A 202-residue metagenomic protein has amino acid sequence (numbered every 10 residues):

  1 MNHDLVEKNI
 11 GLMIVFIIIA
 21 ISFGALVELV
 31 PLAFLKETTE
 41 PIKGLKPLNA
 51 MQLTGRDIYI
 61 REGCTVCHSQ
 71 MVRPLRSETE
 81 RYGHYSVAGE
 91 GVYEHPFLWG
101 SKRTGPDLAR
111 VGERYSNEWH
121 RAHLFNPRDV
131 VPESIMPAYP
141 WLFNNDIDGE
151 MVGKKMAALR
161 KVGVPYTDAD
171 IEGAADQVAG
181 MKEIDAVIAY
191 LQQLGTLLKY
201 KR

Functional and structural regions predicted by a protein language model:
M1-G11, R61-M71, Y93-G105: Charged, low-complexity, helix/coiled-coil-prone segments
M1-L48, V162-T167, I188-R202: Post-cleavage N-terminal segment of exported redox proteins
M13-F23, E80-I184: Electron-transfer interface patches adjacent to heme c in soluble/periplasmic c-type cytochromes and di-/multiheme
V30-E37, E62-V66, M71, L75 (+2 more regions): A generic secondary-structure signal for well-formed alpha-helical elements
A33-G44, L53, S69, H84-L98: Sequence context of c-type cytochrome heme-c attachment sites
K36-I60, V72-L75, T79, T104 (+3 more regions): Electrostatic cytochrome c docking/interface patches
G55, R61-Q70, H120, V187 (+1 more regions): The canonical Cys-X-X-Cys-His
C67, E133-Y139, L198-R202: Surface-exposed patches in mature extracellular/periplasmic domains of secreted proteins
